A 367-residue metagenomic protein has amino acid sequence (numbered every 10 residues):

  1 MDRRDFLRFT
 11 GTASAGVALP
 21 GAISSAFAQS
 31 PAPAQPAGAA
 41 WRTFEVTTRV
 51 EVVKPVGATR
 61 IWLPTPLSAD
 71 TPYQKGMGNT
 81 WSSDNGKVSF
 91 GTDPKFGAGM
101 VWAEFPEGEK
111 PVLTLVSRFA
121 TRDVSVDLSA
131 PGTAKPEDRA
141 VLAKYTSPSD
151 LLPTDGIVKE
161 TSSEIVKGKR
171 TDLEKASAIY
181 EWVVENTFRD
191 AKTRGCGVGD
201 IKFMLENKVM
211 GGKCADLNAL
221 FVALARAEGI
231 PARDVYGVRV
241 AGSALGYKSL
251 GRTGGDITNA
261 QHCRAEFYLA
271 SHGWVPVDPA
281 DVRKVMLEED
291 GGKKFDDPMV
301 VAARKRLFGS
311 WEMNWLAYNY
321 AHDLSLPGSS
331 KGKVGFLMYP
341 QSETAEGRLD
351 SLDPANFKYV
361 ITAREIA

Functional and structural regions predicted by a protein language model:
M1-V17, G21: N-terminal secretory signal peptides and thylakoid transit peptides that target proteins across membranes
T10-A13, A28-S125: Intrinsically disordered, low-complexity N-terminal segments that are enriched in acidic
T65-L67, S117-F119, G132, Y236-V238 (+1 more regions): A mature extracytoplasmic/lumenal domain signature
L67, T121-S125, R189, V240 (+3 more regions): Short loop/turn segments at secondary-structure transitions that flank enzyme active sites
M77-T80, S129-D138, P279-V282, G335: Short intrinsically disordered coil segments
G91-D93, V112-D190, R194-K208: Acidic low-complexity segments
G168, D172-K175, E181-C263, V285-E288: Active-site neighborhood of thiol-dependent amide/isopeptide-bond enzymes
G242, G246-A367: Active-site rim recognition segments
